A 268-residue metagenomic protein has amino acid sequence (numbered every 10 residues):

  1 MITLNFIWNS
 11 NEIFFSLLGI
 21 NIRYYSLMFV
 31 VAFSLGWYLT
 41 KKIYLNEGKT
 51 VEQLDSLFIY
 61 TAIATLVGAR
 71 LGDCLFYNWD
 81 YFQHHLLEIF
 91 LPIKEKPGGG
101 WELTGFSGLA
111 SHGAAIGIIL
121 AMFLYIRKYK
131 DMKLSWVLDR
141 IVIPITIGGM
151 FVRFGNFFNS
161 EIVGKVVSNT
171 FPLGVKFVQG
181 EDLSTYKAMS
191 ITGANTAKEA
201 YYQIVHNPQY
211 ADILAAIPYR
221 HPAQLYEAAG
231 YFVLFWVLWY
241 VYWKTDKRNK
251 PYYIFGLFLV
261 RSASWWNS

Functional and structural regions predicted by a protein language model:
M1-S268: A feature for loop-to-transmembrane-helix boundaries and adjacent hydrophobic helices in multi-pass integral membrane
